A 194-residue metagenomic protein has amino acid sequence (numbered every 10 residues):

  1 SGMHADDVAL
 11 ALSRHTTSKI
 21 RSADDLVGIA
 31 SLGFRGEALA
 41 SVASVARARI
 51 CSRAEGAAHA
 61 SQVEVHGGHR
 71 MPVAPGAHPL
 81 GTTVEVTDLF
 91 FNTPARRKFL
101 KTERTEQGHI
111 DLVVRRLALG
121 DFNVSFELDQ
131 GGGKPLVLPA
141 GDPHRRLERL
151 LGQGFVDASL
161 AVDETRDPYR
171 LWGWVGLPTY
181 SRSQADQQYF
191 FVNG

Functional and structural regions predicted by a protein language model:
S1-G194: N-terminal phosphate-binding caps/lids of nucleotide- and nucleic-acid-binding domains
